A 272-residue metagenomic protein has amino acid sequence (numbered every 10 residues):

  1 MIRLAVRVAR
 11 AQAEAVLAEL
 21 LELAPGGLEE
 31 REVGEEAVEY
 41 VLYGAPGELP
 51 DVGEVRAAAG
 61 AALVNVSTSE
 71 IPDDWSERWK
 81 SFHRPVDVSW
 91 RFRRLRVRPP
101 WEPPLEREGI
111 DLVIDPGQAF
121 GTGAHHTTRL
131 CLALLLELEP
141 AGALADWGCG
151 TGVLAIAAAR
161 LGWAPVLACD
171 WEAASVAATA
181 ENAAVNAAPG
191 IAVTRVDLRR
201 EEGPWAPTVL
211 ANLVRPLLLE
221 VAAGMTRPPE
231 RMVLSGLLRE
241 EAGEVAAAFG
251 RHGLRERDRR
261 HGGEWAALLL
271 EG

Functional and structural regions predicted by a protein language model:
I2-E106: N-terminal auxiliary segments of SAM/dcSAM-dependent transferases
R3, R96, V113-D115, V233: Conserved beta-strand segments that form the floor/walls of ligand-binding pockets within enzyme and binding domains
A61-V64, R93, E108, A164-P165 (+1 more regions): A short helix-to-beta-strand connector/capping loop
E106-P116: A short, charged helix-loop
Q118-E202: Conserved SAM/SAH cofactor-binding pocket of Class I
A133, W171-G272: S-adenosylmethionine
